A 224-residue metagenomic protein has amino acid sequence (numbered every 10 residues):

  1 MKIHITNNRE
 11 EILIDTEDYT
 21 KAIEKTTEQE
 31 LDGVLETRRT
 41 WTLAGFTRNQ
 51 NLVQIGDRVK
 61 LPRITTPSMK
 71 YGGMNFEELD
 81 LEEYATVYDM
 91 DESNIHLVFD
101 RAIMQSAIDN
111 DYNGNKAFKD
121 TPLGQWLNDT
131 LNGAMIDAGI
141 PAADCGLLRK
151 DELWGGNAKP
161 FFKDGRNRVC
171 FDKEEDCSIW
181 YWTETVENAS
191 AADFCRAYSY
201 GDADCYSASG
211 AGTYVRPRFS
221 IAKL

Functional and structural regions predicted by a protein language model:
M1-I14: Short, intrinsically disordered N-terminal pre-domain segments
E17, A22-L224: Collagenous Gly-X-Y triple-helix signature in extracellular proteins
